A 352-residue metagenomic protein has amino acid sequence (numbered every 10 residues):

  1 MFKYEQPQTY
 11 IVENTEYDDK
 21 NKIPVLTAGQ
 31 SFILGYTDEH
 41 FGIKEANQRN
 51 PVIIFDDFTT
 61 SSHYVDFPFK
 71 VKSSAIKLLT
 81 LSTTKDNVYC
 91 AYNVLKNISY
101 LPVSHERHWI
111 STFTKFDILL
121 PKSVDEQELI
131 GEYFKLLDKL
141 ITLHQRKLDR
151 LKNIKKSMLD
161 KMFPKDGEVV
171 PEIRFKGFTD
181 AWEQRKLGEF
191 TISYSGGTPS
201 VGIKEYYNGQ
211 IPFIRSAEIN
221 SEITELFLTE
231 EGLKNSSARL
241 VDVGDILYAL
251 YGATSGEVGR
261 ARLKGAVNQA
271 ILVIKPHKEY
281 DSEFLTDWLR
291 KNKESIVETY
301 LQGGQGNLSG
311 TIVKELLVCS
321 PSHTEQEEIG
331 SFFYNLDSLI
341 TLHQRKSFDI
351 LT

Functional and structural regions predicted by a protein language model:
M1-T9, D19-Q30, R174-G197, E222: Non-catalytic DNA-recognition/assembly elements of restriction-modification systems
L26, K44, K96-I98, E106 (+9 more regions): Non-catalytic beta-sheet/beta-sandwich ligand-binding modules that flank or precede catalytic cores
T27-N93, P102-W109, T114, R215-A217 (+1 more regions): A short beta-sheet element
D66, S104-H108, P121-V124, F163-K165 (+2 more regions): Short helix-capping and inter-helix turn/linker motifs at the boundaries of alpha-helical repeat units
I76-T83, T112-G131, L272-D281, I312-E327: Proline-centric
Y89-L119, R290-V318: Specificity-determining recognition surfaces
L120-F190, L317-T352: Amphipathic alpha-helical coiled-coil/heptad-repeat segments
K204-E218: Short beta-strand/loop turn elements enriched in aromatics
